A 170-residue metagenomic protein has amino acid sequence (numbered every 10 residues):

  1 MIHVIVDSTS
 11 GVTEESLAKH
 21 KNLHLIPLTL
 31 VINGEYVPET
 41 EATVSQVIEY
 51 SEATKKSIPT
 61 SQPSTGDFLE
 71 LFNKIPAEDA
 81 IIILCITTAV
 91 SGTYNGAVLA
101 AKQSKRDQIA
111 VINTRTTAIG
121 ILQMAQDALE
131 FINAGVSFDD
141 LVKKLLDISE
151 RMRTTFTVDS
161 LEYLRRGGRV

Functional and structural regions predicted by a protein language model:
H3, S8-H24, L28-T29, G34 (+6 more regions): Mixed-charge interfacial surface used for oligomerization/domain docking and macromolecular partner engagement
E35-R106: Class I S-adenosyl-L-methionine
C85-T87, I112-R115: Short beta-strand->loop
